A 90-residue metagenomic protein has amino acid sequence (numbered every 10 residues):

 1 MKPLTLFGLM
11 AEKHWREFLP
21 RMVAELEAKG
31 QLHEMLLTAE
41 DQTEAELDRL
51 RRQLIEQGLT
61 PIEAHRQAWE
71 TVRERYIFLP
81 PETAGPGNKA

Functional and structural regions predicted by a protein language model:
M1-L4: Short, positively charged
L6-A90: C-terminal alpha-helical interaction appendages
